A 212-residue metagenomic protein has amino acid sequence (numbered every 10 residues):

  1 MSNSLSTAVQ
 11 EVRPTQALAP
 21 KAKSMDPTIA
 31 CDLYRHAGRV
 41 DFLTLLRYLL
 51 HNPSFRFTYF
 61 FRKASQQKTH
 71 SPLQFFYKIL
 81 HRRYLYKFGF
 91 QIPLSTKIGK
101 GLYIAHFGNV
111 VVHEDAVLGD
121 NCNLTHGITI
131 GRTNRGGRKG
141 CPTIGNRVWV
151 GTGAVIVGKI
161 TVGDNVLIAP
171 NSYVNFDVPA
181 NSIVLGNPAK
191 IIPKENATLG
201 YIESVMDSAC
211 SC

Functional and structural regions predicted by a protein language model:
M1-F88, L199-C212: Terminal amphipathic alpha-helical/low-complexity segments used for targeting or macromolecular assembly
A37-L45, R62, H70, F76 (+10 more regions): A generic structural signal for ordered alpha-helices
F88, L94, G99-K100, A105-E114 (+10 more regions): Left-handed beta-helix
S182-V184, P188-I202: Conserved beta-strand-loop-alpha-helix hinge in the C-terminal portion of ABC ATPase nucleotide-binding domains
